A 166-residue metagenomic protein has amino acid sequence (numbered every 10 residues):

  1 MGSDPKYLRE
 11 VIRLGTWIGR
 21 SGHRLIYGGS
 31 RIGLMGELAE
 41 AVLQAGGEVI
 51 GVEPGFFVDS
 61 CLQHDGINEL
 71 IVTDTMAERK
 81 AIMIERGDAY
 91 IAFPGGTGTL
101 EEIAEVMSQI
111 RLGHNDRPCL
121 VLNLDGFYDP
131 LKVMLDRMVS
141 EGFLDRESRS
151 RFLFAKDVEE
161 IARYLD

Functional and structural regions predicted by a protein language model:
M1, G55-F57, G95-T99: Short glycine-rich anion-binding loops that position phosphate/pyrophosphate groups of nucleotides and phosphorylated
M1-E48: Glycine-rich beta-alpha loop segments
W17-R24, D88-Y90, N115-P118: Short, surface-exposed connector motifs at secondary-structure boundaries
G29-F93: Acidic/glycine-enriched connector segments
G33-E40, F127-D136: Glycine-rich, charge-decorated loop segments at or immediately adjacent to ligand/cofactor-binding or catalytic sites
E53, F93, Q109-V133, R146-S148: Short, acidic/small-residue loops that bind anionic groups at enzyme active sites
E78-G113, L120: Active-site/ligand-binding-proximal alpha/beta "capping" segment
E85-A89, S140-D166: A charged, well-structured terminal subsegment
